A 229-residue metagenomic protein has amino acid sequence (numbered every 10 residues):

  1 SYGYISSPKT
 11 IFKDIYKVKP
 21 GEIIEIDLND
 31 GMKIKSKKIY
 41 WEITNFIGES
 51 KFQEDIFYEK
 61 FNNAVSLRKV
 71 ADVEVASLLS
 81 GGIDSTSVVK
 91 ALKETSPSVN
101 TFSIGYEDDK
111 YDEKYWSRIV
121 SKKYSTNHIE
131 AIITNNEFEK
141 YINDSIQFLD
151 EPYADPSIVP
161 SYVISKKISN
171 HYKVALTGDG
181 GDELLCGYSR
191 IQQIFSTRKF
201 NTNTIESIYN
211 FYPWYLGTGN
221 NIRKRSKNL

Functional and structural regions predicted by a protein language model:
S1-V75: RNA-binding accessory domains that recognize and position tRNA/RNA substrates
E42-L229: ATP-dependent adenylate-handling active sites, centered on carboxylate activation for C-N bond formation
